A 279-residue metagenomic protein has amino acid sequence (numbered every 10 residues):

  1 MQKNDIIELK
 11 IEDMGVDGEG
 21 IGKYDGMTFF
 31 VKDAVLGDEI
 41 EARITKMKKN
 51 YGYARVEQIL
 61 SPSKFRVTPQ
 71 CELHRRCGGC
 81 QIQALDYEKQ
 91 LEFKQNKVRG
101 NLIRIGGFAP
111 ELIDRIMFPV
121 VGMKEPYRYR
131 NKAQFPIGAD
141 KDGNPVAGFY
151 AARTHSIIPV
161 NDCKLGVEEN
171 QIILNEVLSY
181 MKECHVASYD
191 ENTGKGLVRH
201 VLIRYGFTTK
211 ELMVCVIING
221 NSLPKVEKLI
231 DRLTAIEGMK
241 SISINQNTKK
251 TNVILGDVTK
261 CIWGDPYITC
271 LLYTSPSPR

Functional and structural regions predicted by a protein language model:
M1-S275, R279: Accessory RNA-recognition modules of RNA-modification enzymes
